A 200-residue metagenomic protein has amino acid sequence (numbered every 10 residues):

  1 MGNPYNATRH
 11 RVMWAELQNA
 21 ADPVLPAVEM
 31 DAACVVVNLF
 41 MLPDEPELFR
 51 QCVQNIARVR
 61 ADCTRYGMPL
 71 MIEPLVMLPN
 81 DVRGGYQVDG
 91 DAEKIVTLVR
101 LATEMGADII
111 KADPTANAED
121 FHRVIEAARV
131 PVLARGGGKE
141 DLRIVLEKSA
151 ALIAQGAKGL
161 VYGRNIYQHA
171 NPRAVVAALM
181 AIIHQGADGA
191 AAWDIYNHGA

Functional and structural regions predicted by a protein language model:
G2-T8, V12-V132, E140-K158, A181 (+1 more regions): Alpha/beta enzyme core
G138-K139, I166: Glycine-rich beta-alpha junction loops
I153-G156, Y167-A200: C-terminal helical cap(s) of enzyme catalytic domains, especially alpha/beta-barrels
